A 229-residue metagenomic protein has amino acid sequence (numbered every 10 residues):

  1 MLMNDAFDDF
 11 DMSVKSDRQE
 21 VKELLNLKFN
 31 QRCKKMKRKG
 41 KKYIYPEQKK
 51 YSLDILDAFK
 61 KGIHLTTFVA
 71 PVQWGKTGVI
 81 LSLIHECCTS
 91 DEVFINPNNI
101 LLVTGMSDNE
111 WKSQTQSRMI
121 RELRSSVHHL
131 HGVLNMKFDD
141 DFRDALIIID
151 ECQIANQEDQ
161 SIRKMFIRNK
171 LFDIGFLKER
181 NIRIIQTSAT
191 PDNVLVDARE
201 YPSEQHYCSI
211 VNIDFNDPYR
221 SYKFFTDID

Functional and structural regions predicted by a protein language model:
V14-T67: Conserved pre-motif I regulatory segment
I63, I95, L134-A145, F176-E179: Short basic/glycine-enriched coil/helix segment immediately N-terminal to the Walker B
P71-I84, C88, V93-I120: Conserved Walker A/P-loop ATP-binding site and its immediately adjacent core in helicase/helicase-like ATPase domains
L102-V103, I148, N181-A189: Structural recognition of the conserved hydrophobic beta-strand(s) that form the central parallel beta-sheet of P-loop
T104-A145: Inter-Walker segment of RecA-like/P-loop motor cores
D150-C152: Walker B catalytic acidic pair
A155-I182: Short, conserved "post-DEAD/DEAH" coupling segment immediately C-terminal to helicase motif II within the SF2/RecA-like
V194-D229: Conserved interdomain linker/interface between the two RecA-like ATPase lobes of SF2 helicase motors
